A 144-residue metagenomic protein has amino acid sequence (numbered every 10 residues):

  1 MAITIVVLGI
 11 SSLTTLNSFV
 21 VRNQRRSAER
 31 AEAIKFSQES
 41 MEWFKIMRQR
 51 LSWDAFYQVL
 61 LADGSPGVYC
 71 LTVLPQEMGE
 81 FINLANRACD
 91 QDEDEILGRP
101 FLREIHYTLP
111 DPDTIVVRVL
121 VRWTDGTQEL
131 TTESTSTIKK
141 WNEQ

Functional and structural regions predicted by a protein language model:
M1-Q38: Aliphatic-rich helix starts adjacent to a transmembrane/signal segment
A28-Q144: Low-complexity, Gly/Pro-rich coil/beta segments used as flexible assembly/activation regions
